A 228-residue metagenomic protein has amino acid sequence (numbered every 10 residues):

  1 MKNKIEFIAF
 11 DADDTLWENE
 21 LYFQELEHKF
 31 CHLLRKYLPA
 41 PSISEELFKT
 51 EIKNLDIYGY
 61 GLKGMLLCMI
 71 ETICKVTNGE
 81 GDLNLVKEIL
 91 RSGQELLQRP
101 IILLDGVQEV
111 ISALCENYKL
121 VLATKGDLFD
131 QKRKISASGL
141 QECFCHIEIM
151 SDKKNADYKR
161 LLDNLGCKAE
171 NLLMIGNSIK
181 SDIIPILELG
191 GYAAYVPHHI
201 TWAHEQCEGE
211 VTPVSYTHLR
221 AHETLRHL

Functional and structural regions predicted by a protein language model:
K2, N117, L165-K168: Glycine-rich phosphate-binding loop signature in dinucleotide/nucleotide-binding domains
K2-E46: Active-site neighborhood of HAD-like aspartate-dependent phosphohydrolases
F48-E95: A metal-dependent, Asp-based hydrolase signature
L85-S92, L96-P100, V107-S138, I147-D152: Substrate-recognition element of Asp-dependent hydrolases with the DxDx(T/V) motif
E142-H146, A169-L172: Short acidic capping loops at alpha-helix termini that bridge into adjacent secondary structure
N155-I184: Conserved Lys-Pro-Asp/Glu-containing loop-to-beta segment of HAD-superfamily phosphomonoesterases, centered on
I175-P213: Acidic, Mg2+-coordinating phosphoryl-transfer loop and its flanking beta/alpha structural elements, shared across
T217-T224: Conserved small/polar residues in nucleotide/adenosyl-binding loops
